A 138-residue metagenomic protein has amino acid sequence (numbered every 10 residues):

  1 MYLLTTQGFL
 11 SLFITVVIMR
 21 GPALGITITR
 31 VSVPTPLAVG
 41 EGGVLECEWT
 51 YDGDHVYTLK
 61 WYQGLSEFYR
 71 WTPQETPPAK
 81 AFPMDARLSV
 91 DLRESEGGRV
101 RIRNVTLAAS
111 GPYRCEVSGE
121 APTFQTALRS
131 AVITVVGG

Functional and structural regions predicted by a protein language model:
M1-T35: N-terminal Sec-dependent signal peptide, specifically the hydrophobic helical h-region
V16-R30, Y62-E67, K80-F82, G119 (+1 more regions): Flexible inter-domain hinge/linker segments at boundaries of tandem extracellular adhesion modules
I18-M19, L37, P78-P83, V90 (+1 more regions): Ser/Thr/Pro/Gly-rich low-complexity disordered regions
S32, W49-Y51, Q63-L65, T72 (+4 more regions): Residues that form ligand- and interface-recognition hot spots within folded domains
T35-E41: Short, solvent-exposed loop/linker segments at the N-terminal edge of repeated beta-sheet extracellular domains
V44-E48, R87-V132: Ligand-binding face of N-terminal immunoglobulin V-set domains in extracellular IgSF glycoproteins
D52-A86: N-terminal V-set
